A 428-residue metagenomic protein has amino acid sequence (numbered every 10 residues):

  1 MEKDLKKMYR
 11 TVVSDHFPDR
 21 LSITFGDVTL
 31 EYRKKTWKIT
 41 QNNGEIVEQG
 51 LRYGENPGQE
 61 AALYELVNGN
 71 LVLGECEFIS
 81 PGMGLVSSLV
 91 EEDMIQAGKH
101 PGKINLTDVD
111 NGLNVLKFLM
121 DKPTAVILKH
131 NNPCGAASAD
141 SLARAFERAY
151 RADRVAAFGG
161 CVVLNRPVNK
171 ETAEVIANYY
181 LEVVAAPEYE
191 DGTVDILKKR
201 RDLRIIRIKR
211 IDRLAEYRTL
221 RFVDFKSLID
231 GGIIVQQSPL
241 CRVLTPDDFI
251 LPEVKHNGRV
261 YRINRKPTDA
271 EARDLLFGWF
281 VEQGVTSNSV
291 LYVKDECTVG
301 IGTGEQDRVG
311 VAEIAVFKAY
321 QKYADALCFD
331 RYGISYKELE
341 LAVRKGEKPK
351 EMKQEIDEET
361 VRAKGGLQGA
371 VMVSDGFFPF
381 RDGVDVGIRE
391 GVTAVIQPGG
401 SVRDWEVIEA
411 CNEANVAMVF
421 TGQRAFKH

Functional and structural regions predicted by a protein language model:
M1-D195, K199-E253, E271-F280, G284-S289: Active-site loops and adjacent core secondary-structure elements that bind or stabilize anionic groups
F118, G284, Q321-D325, R389: Conserved helix-loop functional segments at active or binding sites
C134-V155, V299-F380: Glycine- and Gly-Pro-enriched alpha-helical subdomains that act as flexible, kink-prone "lid/hinge" or packing modules
E147, K170-E174, E313-V316, R381-R389: Amphipathic, non-transmembrane alpha-helical secondary structure
N178-L214, Q236, G366-H428: C-terminal binding/interaction regions
N264-D269: Active-site/ligand-binding-proximal alpha/beta "capping" segment
V293: Short, acidic, Ser/Thr-enriched surface-loop or helix-capping motifs
